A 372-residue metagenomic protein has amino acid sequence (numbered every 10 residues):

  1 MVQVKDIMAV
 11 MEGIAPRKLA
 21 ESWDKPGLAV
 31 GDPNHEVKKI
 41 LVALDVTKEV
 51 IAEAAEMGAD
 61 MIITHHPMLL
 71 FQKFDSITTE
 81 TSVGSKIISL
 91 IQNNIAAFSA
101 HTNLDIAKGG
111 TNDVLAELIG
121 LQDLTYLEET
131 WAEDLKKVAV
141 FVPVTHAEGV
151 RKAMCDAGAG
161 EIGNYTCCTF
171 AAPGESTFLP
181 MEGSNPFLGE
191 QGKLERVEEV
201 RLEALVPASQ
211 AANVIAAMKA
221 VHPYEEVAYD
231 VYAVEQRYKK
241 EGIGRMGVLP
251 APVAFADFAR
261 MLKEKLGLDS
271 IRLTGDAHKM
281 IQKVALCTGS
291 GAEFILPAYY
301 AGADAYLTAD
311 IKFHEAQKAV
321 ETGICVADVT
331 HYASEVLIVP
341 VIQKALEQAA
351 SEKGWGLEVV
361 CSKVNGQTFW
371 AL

Functional and structural regions predicted by a protein language model:
M1-L372: Hydrophobic structural segments
